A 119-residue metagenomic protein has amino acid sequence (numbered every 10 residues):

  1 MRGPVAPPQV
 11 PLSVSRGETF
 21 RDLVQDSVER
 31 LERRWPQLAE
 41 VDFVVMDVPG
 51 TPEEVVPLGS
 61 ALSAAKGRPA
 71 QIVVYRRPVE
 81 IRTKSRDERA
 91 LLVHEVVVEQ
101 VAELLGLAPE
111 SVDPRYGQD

Functional and structural regions predicted by a protein language model:
M1-D22, V28-R30, G67, L105 (+1 more regions): N-terminal low-structure segments adjacent to metalloprotease catalytic domains across cellular compartments
P4, P8, S15, S27 (+5 more regions): Generic preference for well-ordered secondary structure
V10-S13, L31-R33, A64, P69 (+2 more regions): Homeobox/homeodomain signature
R16-L23, R89-V93, V97: Short amphipathic alpha-helical segments
T19-V73: Auxiliary, metal-adjacent structural segments of Zn-dependent hydrolase domains
L58-H94, L104-D119: Active-site scaffold of zinc-dependent metalloenzymes
